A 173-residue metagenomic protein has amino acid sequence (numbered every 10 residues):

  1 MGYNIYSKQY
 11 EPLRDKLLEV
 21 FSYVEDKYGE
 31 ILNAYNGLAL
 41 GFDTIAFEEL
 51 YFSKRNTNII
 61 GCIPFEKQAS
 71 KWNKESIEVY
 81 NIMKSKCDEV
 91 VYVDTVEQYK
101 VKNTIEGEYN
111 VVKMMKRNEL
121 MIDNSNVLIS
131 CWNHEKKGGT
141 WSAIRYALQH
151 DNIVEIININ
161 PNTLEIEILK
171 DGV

Functional and structural regions predicted by a protein language model:
M1-G172: Acidic/glycine-enriched connector segments
